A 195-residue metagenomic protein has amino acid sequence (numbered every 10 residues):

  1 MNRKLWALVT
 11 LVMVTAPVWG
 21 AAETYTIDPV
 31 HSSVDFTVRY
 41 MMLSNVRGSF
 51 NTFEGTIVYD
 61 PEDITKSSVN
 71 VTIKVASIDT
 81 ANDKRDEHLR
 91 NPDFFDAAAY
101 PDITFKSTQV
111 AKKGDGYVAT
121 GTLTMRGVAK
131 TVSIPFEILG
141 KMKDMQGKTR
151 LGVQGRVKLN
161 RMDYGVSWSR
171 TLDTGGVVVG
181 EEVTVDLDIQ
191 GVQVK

Functional and structural regions predicted by a protein language model:
M1-A7: Bacterial N-terminal signal peptides that target proteins for export
A7-P17: Bacterial N-terminal signal peptides
W19-K195: Low-complexity, acidic/polar, glycine-enriched regions of mature
